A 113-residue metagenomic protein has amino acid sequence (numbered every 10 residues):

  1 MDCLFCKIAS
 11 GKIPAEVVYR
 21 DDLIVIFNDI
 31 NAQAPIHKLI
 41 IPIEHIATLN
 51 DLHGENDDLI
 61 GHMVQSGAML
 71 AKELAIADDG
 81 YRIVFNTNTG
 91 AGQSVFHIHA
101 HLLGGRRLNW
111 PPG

Functional and structural regions predicted by a protein language model:
M1-G113: HIT superfamily nucleotide-processing domains
